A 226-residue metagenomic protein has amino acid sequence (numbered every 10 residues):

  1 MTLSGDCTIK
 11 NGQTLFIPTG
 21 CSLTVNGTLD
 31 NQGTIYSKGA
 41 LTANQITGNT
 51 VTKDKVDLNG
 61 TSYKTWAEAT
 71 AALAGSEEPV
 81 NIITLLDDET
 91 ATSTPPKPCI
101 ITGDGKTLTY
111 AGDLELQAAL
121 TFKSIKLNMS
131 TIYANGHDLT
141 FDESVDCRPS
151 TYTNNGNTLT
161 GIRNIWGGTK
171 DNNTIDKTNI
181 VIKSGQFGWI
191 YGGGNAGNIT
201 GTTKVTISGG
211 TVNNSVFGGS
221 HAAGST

Functional and structural regions predicted by a protein language model:
M1, V51-T61, L108-Y110, L139 (+2 more regions): Short domain-boundary/entry signatures in modular proteins, especially in secreted/extracellular architectures
M1-I9, Q13, G20, P79-L114 (+1 more regions): N-terminal extracellular ligand-recognition/capping segment immediately after the signal peptide
T2, K53-L86: Acidic Gly/Asp/Thr-rich repetitive segments characteristic of extracellular carbohydrate-active and adhesion proteins
D6-N11, I17, S22-V25, N173 (+1 more regions): Long, polar low-complexity repeats
L29-D54: Leucine-rich solenoid repeat scaffolds
Q32, K38, E77-P79, E115-S124 (+3 more regions): Surface-exposed loop/turn motifs in large extracellular/passenger domains
A67-T70, L114-E115, K126: Non-catalytic nucleic-acid-binding interfaces of large nucleic-acid enzymes and RNP effectors
